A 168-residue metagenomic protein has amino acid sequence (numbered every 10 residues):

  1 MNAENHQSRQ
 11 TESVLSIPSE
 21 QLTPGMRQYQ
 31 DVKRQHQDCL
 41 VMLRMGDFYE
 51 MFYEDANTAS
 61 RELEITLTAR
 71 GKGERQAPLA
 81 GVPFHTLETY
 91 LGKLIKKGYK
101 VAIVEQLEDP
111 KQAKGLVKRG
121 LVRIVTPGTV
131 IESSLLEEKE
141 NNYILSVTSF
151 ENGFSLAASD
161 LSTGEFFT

Functional and structural regions predicted by a protein language model:
M1-T168: Basic, polar low-complexity surface loops/patches
